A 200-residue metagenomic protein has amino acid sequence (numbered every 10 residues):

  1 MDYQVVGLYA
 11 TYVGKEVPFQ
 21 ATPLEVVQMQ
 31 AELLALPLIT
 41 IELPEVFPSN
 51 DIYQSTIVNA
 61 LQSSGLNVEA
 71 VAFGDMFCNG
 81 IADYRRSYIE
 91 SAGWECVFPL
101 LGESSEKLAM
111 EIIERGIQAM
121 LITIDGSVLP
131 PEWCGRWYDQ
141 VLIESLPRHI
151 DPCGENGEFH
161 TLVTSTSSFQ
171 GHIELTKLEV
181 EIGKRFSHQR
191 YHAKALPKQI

Functional and structural regions predicted by a protein language model:
M1-I122: ATP-dependent adenylation/nucleotidyltransferase module used to activate substrates
K15, Q30, L34-L36, N67-A70 (+4 more regions): ATP/NTP-dependent adenylation/nucleotidyl-transfer catalytic domains that generate, transfer, or process NMP-activated
